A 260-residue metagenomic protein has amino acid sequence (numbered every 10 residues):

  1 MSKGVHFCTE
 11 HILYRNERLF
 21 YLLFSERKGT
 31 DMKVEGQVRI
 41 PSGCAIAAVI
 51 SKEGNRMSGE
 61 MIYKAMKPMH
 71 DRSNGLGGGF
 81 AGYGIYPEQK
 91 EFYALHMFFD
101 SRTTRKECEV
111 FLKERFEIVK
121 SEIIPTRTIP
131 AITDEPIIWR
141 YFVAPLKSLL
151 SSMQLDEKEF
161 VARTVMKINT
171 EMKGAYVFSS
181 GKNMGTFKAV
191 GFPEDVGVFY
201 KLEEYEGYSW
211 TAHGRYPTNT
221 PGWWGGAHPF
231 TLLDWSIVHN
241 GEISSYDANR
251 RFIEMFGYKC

Functional and structural regions predicted by a protein language model:
G4-F24: Short, often N-terminal, low-complexity regions that either remain intrinsically disordered or form a short helix
G29-C260: N-terminal segments that mediate ammonia production and transfer in glutamine-dependent amidotransferase systems
